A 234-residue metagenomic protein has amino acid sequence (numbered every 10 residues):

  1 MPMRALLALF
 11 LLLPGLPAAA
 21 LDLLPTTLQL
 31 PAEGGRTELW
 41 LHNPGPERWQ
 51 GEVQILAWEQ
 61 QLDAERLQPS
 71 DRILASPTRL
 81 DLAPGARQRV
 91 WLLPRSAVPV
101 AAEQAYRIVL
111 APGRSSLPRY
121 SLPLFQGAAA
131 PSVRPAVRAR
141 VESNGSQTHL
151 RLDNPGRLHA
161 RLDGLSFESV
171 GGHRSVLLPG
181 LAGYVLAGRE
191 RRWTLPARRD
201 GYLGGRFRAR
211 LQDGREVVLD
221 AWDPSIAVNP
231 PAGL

Functional and structural regions predicted by a protein language model:
P2-L9: Sec-dependent signal peptide recognition, specifically the positively charged N-region followed immediately by
L13-A18: N-terminal signal peptide c-region/cleavage motif recognized by signal peptidases
A19-G45, R79, V133-N144, A182: Beta-sheet-dominated interaction scaffolds and their linkers
T37-N43, G85, V90-L92, Y106-A111 (+1 more regions): Buried hydrophobic-core signal for structured, non-transmembrane domains
G45-L67, P155-H173: Short acidic, flexible loop segments centered on an aromatic residue
L62-V98, G172-G201: Intrinsically disordered, low-complexity Pro/Gly/Ser/Thr-rich segments with frequent PxxP/GP/PP motifs and embedded
R95-V137, R199-L234: Terminal connector regions
N144-L234: Intrinsically disordered, low-complexity segments enriched in serine, threonine, and glycine
